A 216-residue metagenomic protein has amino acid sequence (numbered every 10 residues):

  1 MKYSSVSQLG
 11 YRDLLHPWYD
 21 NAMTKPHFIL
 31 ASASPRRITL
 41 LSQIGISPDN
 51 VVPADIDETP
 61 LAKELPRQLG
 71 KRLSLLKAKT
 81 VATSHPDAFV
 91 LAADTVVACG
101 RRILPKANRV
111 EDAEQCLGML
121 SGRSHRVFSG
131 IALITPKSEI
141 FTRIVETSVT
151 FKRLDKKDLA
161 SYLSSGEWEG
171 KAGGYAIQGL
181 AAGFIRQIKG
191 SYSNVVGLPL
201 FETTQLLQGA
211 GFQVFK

Functional and structural regions predicted by a protein language model:
Y3-L15: N-terminal amphipathic/hydrophobic targeting modules at extreme N-termini, encompassing cleavable Sec/SRP-type signal
Y3-S4, D20-A22: Short terminal hydrophobic/aromatic SLiMs and anchors at protein ends
W18, T24-I29, E64-K216: Anionic-ligand binding patches
T24-I46: N-terminal beta1-alpha1 ligand-phosphate binding loop
A33, A54, P136: Cofactor-binding loop segments of dinucleotide-utilizing enzymes, especially the Rossmann-like FAD- and NAD(P)+-binding
L40-Q43, L61, T83-S84: Short loop/helix-cap segments at secondary-structure boundaries that form the rim of catalytic
Q43, P53, G197: Phosphate-coordinating loops and pocket residues in cytosolic domains that bind phosphorylated ligands
P48-K63, I140-E146: Short glycine-rich, Thr/Ser-proximal phosphate-binding strand/loop in the N-terminal lobe of ATP-dependent enzymes
